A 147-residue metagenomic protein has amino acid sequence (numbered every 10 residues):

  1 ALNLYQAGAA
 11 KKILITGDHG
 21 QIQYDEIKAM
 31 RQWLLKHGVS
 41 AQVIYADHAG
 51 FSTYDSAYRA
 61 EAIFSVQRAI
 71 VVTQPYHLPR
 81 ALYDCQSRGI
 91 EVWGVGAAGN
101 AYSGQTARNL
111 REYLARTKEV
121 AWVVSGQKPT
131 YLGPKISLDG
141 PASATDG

Functional and structural regions predicted by a protein language model:
A1-L110: A structural signal for short, hydrophobic/glycine-enriched beta-strand patches
W93, A115-W122, L138-A144: A general structural signal for short secondary-structure boundary/capping elements
N109-Y131: A transmembrane-helix-recognition feature enriched in membrane-embedded lipid enzymes and envelope glyco-/phospholipid
Q127-G147: Short linear elements at protein peripheries
